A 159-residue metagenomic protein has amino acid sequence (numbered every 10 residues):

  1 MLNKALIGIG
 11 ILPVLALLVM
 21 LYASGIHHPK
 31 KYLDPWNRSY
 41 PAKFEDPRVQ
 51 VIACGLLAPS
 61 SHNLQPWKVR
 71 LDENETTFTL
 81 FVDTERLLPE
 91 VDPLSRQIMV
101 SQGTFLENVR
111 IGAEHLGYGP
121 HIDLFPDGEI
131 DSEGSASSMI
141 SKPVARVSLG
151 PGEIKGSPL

Functional and structural regions predicted by a protein language model:
L2-L159: Acidic, surface-exposed loops and disordered segments
